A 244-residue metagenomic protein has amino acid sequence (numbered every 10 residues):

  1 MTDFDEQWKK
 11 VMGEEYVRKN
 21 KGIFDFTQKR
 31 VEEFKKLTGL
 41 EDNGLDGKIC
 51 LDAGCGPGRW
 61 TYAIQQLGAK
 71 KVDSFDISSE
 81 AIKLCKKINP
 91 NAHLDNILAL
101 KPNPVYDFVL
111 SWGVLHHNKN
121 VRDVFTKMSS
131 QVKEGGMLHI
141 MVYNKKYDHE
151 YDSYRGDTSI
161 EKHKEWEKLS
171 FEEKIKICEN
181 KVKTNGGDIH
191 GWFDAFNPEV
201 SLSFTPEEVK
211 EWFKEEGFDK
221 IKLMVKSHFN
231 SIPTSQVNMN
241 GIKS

Functional and structural regions predicted by a protein language model:
M1-G44: Conserved class I S-adenosyl-L-methionine
K48-G54: Conserved class I S-adenosyl-L-methionine
P57-A99: Class I SAM-dependent methyltransferase SAM/SAH-binding core
L100-V109: A short acidic, Gly/Pro-enriched loop at the edge of an enzyme's catalytic core that lines a small-molecule cofactor
F108-K119: A short SAM/SAH-binding and catalytic strip from SAM-dependent methyltransferases
R122-E134: A short glycine-rich, Lys/Arg-flanked "PGG" loop and its adjoining helix->strand segment in the class I
M137-K176: Conserved class I S-adenosyl-L-methionine
V200-E216: Short alpha-helix
